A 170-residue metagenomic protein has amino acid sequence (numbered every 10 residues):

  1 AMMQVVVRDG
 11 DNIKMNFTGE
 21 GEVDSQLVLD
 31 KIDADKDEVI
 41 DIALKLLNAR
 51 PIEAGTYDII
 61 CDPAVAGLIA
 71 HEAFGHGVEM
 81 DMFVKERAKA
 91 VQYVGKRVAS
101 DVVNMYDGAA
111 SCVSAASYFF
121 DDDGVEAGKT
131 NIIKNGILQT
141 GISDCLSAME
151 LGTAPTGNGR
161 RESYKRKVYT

Functional and structural regions predicted by a protein language model:
A1-A73, Q139-T140: Internal alpha/beta scaffold segment
N16-E20, I32-D33, V78, N104-Y106 (+1 more regions): Short amphipathic alpha-helical segments, especially helix-boundary/capping motifs
G21, H76, L146-A148: Short, surface-exposed beta-strand-loop junctions and turns on beta-sheet-rich folds
I32-A34, E86-R87, L151, G157-G159: Short, charged/polar low-complexity linear motifs in solvent-exposed/disordered segments
K36-D41, G77-K85, E126: N-terminal processing/targeting junctions
D58-M80, D144, T153-R161, T170: Short N-terminal signal/transit or membrane-insertion segments and the immediately adjacent low-complexity/disordered
E79-V98: Amphipathic alpha-helical
Y93-T170: Dual-mode signal for accessory low-complexity, basic/Gly-rich regions
